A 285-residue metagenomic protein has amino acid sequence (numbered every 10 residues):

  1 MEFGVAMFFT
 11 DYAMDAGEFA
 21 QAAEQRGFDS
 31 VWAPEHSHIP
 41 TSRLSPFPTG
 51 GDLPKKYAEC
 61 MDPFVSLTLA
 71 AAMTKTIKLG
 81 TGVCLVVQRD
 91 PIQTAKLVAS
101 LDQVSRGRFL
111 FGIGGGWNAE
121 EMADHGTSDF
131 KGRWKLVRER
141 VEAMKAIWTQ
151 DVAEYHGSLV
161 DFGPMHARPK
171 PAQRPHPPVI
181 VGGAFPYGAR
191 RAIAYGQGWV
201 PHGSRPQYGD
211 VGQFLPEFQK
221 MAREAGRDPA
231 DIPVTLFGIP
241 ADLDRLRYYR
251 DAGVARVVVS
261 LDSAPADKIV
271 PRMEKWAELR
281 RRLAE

Functional and structural regions predicted by a protein language model:
M1-E285: Active-site-adjacent structural elements that line small-molecule/cofactor binding pockets in enzymes
